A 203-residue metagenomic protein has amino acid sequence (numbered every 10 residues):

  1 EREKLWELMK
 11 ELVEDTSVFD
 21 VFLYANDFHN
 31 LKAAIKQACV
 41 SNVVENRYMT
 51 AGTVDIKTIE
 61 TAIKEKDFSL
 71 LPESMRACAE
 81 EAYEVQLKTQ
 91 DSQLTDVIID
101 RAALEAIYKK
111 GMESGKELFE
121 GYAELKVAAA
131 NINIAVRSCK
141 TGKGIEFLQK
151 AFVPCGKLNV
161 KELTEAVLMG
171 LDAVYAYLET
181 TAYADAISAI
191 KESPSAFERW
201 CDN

Functional and structural regions predicted by a protein language model:
E1-N203: Extended alpha-helical surfaces
